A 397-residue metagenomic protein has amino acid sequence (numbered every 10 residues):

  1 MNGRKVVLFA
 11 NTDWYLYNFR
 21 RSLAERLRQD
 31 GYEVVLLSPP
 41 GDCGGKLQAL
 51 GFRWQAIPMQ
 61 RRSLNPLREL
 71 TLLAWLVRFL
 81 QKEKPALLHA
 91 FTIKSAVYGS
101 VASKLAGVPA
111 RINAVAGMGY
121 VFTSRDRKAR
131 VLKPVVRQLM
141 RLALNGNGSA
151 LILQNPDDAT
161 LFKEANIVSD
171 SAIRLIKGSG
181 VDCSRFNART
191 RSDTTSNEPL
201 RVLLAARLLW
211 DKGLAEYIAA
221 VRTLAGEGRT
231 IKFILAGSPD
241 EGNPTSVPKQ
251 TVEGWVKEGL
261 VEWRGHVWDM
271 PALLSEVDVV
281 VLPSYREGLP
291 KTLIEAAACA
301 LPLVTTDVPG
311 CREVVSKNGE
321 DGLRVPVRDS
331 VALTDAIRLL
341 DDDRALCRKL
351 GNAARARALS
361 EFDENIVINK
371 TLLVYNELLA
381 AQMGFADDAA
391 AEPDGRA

Functional and structural regions predicted by a protein language model:
Y17-S22, L204-T223, V331-A332: A conserved mid-protein helix/loop that constitutes part of the nucleotide-sugar donor-binding site
S38-D42, A205, K232-V247: Glycosyltransferase donor-sugar binding loop
Q55-A56, R137-R189, N197, R201: Donor nucleotide-sugar binding/catalytic pocket of nucleotide-sugar-dependent glycosyltransferases
G119, D157-D158, L175-N187, R207-W210 (+2 more regions): Short beta-strand->alpha-helix junction loop in the catalytic core of nucleotide-activated group-transfer enzymes
H266, Y285: Aromatic "clamp/platform" in nucleotide-sugar-dependent glycosyltransferases that forms part of the donor/acceptor
P302-T305, V315: Short hydrophobic beta-strand element within catalytic cores of glycosyltransferases and related nucleotide-activated
S316-G319, L323-S330, L339-R344: Conserved acidic donor-binding segment of nucleotide-sugar-dependent glycosyltransferases
L339, L346-E361, V367-L373: A short, well-ordered alpha-helix in the C-terminal region of glycosyltransferases
